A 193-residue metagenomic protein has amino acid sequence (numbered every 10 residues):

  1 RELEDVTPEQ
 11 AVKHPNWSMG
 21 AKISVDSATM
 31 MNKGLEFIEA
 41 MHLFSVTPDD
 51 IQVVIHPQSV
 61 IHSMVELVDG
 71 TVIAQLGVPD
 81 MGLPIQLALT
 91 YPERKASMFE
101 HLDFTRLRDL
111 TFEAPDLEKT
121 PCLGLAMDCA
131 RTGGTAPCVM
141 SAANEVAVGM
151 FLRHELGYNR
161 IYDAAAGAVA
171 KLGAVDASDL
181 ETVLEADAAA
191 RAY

Functional and structural regions predicted by a protein language model:
R1-Y193: Catalytic, metal-anchored helix/loop core of enzyme active sites in primary metabolism
